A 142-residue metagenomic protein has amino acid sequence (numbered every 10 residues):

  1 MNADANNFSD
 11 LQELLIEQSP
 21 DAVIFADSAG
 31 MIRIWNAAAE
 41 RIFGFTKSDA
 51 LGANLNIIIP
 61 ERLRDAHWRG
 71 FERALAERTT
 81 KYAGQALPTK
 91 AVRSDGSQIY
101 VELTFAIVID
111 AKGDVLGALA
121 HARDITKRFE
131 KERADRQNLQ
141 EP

Functional and structural regions predicted by a protein language model:
D4-S28, I34, A38, A83: Sensory modules in modular signal-transduction proteins
F8, K47, N56-V101, I109-A111 (+1 more regions): PAS/LOV-family and closely related PAS-like sensory domains
D10, F129-P142: Sensory-domain boundary/capping and coupling elements
A37-A50, A111-K112: PAS/PAS-like sensory domain cap-loop motif
L103-F105, A122: Sensory-domain boundary capping and coupling elements
D114-D124: PAS-family sensory domains
